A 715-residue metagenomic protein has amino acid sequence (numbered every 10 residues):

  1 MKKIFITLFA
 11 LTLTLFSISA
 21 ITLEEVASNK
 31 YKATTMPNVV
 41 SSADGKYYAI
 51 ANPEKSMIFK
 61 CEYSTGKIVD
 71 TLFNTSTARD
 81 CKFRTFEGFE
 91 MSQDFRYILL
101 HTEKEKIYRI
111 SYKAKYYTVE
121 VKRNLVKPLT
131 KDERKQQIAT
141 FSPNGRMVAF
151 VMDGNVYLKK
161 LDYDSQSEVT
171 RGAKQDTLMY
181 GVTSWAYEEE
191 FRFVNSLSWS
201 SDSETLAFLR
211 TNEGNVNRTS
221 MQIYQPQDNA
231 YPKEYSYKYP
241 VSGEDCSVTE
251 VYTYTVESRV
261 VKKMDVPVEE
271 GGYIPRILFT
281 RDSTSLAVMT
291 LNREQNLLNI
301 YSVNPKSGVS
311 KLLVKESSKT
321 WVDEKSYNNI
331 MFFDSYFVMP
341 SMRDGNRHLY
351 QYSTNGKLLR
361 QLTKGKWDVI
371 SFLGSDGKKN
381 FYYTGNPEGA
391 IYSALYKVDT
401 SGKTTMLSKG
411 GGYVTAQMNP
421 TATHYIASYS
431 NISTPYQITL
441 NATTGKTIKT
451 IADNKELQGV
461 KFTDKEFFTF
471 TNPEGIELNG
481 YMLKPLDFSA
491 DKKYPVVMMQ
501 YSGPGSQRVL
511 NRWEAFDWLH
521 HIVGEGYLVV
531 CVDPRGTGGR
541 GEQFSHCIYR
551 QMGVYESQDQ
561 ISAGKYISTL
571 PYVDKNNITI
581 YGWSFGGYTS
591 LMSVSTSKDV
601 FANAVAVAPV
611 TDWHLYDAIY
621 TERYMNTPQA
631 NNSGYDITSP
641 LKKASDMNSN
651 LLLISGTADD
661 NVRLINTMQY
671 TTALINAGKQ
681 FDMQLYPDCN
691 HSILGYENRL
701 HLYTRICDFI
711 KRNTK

Functional and structural regions predicted by a protein language model:
V26, S283, T415-K715: Serine-hydrolase catalytic core recognition
N29, G66-K67, E103-Y108, Y112-K115 (+4 more regions): Predominantly five- to eight-bladed beta-propeller fold
K30-T35, T77-T85, Q136, D176-R192 (+5 more regions): Short glycine-/Asp-/Thr-/Trp-enriched loop segments that recur within the blades of beta-propeller repeat domains
M36-V39, Y47, A51-P53, I58 (+20 more regions): Non-catalytic accessory segments flanking enzyme active sites
A49-E54, C61-E62, M91, I98-I110 (+16 more regions): Beta-strand C-termini and the immediately following turn/loop, strongest in propeller blades
Y63-G66, E120-N124, L161-D164, T255-R259 (+4 more regions): Short loop/turn segments that connect beta-strands within beta-propeller blades
K67-I98, E103-E105, D132-K135, S317-T320: Blade-loop segments of beta-propeller domains
R109-L158, Y163-N195: Asp-box/WD-like beta-propeller blade repeats and closely related beta-sheet repeat scaffolds
